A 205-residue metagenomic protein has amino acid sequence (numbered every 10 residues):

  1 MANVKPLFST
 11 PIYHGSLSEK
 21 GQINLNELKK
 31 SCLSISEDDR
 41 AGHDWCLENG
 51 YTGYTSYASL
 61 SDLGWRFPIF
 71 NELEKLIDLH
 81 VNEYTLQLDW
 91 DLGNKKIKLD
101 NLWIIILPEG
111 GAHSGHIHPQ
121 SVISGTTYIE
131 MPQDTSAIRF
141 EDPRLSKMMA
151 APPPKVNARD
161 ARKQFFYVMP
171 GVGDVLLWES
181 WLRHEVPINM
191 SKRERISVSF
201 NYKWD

Functional and structural regions predicted by a protein language model:
M1-D91: Non-heme Fe(II)/2-oxoglutarate
L7, N94-K96, I117-S121, M190-E194: A generic structural micro-feature
G21, M131-D134, S191: A short, structured loop/turn motif at beta-sheet edges
G64-P68, L88-L92, G111-G115, T127 (+1 more regions): Short helix-to-loop capping/linker segments positioned immediately adjacent to catalytic or ligand/cofactor-binding
K75-D78, N101, P108: Non-catalytic, conserved peripheral segments adjacent to functional cores
W90-L102: A short coil-to-beta-strand element that immediately follows conserved catalytic motifs
I104-V175: Catalytic core of non-heme Fe(II) oxygenases with the double-stranded beta-helix
N157-D205: Catalytic core of Fe(II)/2-oxoglutarate
